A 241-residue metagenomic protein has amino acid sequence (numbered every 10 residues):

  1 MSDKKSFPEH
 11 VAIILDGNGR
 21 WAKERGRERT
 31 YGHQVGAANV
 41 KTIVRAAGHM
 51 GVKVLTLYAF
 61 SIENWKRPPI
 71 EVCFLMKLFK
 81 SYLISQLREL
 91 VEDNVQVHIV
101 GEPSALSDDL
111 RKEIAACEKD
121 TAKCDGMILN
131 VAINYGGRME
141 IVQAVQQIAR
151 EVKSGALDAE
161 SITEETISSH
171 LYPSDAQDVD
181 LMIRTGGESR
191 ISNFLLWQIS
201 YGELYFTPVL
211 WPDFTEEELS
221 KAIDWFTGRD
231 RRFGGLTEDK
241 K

Functional and structural regions predicted by a protein language model:
M1-K241: Flexible, compositionally biased loop and terminal segments
